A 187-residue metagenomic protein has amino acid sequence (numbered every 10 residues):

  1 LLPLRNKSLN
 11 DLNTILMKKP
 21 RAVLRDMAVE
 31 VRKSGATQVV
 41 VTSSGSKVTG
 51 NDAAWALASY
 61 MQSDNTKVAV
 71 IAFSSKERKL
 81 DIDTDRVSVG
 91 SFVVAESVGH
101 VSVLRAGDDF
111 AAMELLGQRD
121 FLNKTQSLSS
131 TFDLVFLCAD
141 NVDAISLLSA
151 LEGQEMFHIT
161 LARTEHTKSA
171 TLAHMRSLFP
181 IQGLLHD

Functional and structural regions predicted by a protein language model:
P3-K33, T37-V48, S63-L134, N141-I145 (+1 more regions): P-loop/Walker-type NTP enzyme "switch/lid" segment
A53: Hydrophobic positions on the alpha1 helix immediately C-terminal to the Walker A/P-loop
A56-L57, Q62: Conserved short hydrophobic patches within well-ordered secondary structure
A58, E114-D187: Conserved catalytic-core segment of NTP-binding enzymes
